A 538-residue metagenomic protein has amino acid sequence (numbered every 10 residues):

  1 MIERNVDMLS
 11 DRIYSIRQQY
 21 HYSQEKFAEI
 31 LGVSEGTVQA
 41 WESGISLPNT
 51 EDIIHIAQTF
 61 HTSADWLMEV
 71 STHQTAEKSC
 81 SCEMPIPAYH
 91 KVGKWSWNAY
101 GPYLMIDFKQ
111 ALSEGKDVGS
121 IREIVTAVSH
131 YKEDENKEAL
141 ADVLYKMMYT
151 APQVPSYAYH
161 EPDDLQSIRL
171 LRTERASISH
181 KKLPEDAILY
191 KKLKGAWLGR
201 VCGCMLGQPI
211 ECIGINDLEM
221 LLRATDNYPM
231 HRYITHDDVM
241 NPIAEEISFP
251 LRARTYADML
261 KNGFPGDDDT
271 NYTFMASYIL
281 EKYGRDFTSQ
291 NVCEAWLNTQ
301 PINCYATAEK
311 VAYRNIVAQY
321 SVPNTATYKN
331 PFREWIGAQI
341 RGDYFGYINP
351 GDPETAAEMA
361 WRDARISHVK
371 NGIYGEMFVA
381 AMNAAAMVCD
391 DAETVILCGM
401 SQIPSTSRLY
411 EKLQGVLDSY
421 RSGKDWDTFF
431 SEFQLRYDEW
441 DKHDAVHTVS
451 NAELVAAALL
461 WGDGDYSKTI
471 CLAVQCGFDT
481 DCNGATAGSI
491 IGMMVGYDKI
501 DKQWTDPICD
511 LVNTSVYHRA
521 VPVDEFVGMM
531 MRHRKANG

Functional and structural regions predicted by a protein language model:
M1-Q19: A short, Lys/Arg-rich alpha-helix, primarily the initiator
E3, Q58, M68-S79: Short, charged recognition helix plus adjacent turn of helix-turn-helix-like nucleic-acid-binding domains
H21-A40: Short alpha-helical DNA-recognition segment
E51-W66: DNA major-groove recognition helix of helix-turn-helix/homeodomain DNA-binding modules
C80-P155: Long, charge-dense tracts
R172-D186, E309-I336, G342-A356, A360-G372 (+1 more regions): Accessory "access/gating" subregions that flank catalytic or transport cores
E174-C202, L206-N271: An N-terminal structural lobe/cap that precedes and organizes the functional/catalytic core across diverse proteins
C202-Q208, I213-P229, H368-A384, L454-M529: Catalytic phosphate/nucleotide-handling subdomain of diverse soluble enzymes
